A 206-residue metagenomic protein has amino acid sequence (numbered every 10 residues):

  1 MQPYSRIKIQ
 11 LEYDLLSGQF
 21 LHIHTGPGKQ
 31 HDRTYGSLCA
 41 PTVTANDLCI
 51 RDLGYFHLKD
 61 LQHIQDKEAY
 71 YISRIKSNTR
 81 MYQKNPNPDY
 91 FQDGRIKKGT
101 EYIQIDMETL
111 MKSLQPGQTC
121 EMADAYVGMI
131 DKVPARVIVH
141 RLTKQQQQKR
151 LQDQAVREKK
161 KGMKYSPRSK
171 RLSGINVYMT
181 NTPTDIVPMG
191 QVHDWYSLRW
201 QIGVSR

Functional and structural regions predicted by a protein language model:
M1-R206: Single, function-defining residue in the core of a domain
